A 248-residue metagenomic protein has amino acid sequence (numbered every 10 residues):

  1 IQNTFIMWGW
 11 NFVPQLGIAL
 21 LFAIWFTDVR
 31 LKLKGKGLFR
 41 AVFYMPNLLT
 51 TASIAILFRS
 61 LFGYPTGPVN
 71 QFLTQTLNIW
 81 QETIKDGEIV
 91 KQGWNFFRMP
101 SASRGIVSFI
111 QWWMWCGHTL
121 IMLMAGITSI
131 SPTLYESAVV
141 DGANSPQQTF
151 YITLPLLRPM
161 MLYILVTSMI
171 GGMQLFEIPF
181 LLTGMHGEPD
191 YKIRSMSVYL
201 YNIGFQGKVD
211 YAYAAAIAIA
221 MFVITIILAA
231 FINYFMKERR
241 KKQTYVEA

Functional and structural regions predicted by a protein language model:
I1-A248: A structural signal for multi-pass alpha-helical bundles of membrane permease subunits that mediate small-molecule
